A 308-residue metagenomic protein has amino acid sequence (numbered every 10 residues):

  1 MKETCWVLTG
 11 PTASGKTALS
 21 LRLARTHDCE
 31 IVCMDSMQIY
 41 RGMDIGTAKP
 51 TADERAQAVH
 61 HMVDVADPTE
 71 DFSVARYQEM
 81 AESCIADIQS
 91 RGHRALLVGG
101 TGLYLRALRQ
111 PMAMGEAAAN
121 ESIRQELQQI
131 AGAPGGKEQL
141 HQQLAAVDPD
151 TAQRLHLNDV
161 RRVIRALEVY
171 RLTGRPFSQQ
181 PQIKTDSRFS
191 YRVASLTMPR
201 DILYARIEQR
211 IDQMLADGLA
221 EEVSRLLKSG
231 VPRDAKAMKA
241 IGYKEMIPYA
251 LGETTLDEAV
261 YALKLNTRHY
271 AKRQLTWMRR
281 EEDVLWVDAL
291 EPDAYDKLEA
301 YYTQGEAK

Functional and structural regions predicted by a protein language model:
M1-K308: Phosphate/pyrophosphate-binding catalytic cores of soluble transferases and nucleic-acid-acting enzymes
